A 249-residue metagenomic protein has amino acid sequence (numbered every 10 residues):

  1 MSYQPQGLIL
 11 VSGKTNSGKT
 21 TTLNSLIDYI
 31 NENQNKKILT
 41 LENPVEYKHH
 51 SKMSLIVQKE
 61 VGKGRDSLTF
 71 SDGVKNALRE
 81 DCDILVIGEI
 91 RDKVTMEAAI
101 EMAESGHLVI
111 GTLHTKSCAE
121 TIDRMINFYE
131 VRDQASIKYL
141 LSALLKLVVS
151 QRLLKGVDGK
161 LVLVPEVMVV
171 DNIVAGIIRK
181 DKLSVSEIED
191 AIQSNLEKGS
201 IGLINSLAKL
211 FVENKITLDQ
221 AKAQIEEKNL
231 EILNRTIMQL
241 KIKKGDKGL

Functional and structural regions predicted by a protein language model:
S2-L249: Short, flexible helix-loop junctions that flank or precede catalytic/ligand sites
